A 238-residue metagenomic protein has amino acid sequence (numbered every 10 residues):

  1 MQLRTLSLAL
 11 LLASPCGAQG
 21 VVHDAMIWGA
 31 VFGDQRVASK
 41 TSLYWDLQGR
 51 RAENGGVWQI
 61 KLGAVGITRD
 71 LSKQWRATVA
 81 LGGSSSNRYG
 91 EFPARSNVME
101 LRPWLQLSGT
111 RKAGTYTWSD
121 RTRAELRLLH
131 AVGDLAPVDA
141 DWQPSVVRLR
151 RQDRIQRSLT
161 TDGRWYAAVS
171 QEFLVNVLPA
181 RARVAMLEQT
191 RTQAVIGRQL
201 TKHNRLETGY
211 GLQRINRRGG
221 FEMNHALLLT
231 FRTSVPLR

Functional and structural regions predicted by a protein language model:
Q19-I27, R51-I60, P179-L187, N216-N224: Solvent-exposed loop/turn segments connecting transmembrane beta-strands in outer-membrane beta-barrel proteins
A25-I27, Q59-K61, M99-P103, Q143-L149 (+2 more regions): Residues that define the transmembrane beta-barrel architecture of outer-membrane proteins
V31, A64-V65, L105-L107, R151-I155 (+2 more regions): Membrane-embedded beta-strands of outer-membrane beta-barrel proteins, especially the hydrophobic/small aromatic
Q35, R69, L81, G109-R111 (+3 more regions): Residue-level signature of outer-membrane beta-barrel architecture
S39-W45, Q74-V79, G114-W118, D162-Y166 (+2 more regions): Repeated loop/turn-to-beta-strand initiation elements of outer-membrane beta-barrel proteins
L47-E53, L81-N87, R111-A113, A124-H130 (+3 more regions): Transmembrane beta-strands of outer-membrane beta-barrel pores
L107, M223-R238: Outer-membrane beta-barrel "beta-signal"
R121-E207, G211-Q213: Outer-membrane beta-barrel transmembrane domain signature
